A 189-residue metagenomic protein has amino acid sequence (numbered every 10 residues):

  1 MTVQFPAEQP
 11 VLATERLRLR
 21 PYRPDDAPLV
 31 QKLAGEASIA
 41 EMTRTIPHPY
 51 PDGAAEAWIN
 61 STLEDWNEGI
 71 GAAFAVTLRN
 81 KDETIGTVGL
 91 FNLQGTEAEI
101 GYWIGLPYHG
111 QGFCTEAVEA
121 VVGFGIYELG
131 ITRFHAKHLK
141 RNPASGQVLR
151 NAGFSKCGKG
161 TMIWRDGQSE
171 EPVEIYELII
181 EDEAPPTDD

Functional and structural regions predicted by a protein language model:
M1-A40, A73-D189: Acyl-donor (CoA/ACP) binding surface of acyl/acetyltransferases
S38-S61, A72-F74: Conserved GNAT-fold acetyl-CoA-binding loop/helix
L63-E64, I100: Short, well-ordered strand-loop elements centered on a beta-strand within folded domains, enriched for acidic residues
E64-I70: Short loop/turn motifs at secondary-structure junctions and domain boundaries
